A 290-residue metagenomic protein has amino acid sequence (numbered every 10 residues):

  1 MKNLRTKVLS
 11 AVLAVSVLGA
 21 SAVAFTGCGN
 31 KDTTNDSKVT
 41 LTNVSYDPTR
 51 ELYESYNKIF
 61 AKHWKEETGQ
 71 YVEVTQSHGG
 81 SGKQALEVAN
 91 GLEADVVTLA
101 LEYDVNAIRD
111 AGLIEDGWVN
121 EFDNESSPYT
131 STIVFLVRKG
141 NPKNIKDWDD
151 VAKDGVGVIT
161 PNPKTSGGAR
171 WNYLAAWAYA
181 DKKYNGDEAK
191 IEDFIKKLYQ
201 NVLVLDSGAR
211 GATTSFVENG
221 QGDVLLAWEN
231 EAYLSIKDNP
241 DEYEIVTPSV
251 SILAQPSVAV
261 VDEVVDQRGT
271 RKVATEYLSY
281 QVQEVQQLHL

Functional and structural regions predicted by a protein language model:
M1-T40: Short, low-complexity disordered leader/linker segments with a strong preference for bacterial N-terminal type II
C28-A111, E121-F122, W228: Early extracytoplasmic/lumenal segment of secretory-pathway proteins
V39-N43, E87, V158-S166, Y199-L203 (+1 more regions): Second-shell loop/turn segments in exported
G91-T98, G155-G157, E218-A227: Alpha-to-beta junction loops
R109-K182: A conserved helix-loop-strand patch within extracytoplasmic ligand-binding domains of the periplasmic binding
I133-N141, Q255-K272, H289-L290: A bilobed periplasmic-binding-protein/Venus flytrap-type ligand-binding module shared by bacterial periplasmic
P161-G167, L278-L290: Periplasmic-binding protein-like
Y184-S249: Ligand-binding pocket segment of bilobal, Venus flytrap-like solute-binding proteins
